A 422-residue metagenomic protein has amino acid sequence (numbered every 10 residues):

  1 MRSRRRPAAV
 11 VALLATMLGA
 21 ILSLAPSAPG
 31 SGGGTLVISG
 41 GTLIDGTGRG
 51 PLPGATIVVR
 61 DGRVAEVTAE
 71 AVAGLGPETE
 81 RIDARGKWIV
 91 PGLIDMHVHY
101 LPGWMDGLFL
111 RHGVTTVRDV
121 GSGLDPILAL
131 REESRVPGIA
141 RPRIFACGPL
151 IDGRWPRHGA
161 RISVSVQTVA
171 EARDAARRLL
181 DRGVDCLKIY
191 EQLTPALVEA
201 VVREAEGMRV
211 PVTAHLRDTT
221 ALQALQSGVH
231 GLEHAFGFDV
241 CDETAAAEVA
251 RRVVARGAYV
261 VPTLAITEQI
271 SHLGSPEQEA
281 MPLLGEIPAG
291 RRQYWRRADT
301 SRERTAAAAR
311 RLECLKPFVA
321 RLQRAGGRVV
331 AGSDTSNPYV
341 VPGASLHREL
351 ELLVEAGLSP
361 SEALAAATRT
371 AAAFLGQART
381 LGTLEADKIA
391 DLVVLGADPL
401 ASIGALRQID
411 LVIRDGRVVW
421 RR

Functional and structural regions predicted by a protein language model:
A15-T35: Bacterial Sec-dependent signal peptides at the C-terminal "C-region" and cleavage site
G30-L36, L43, T47-V90: Histidine-rich, glycine-flanked metal-binding segment
L36-I38, G74-R111, T115: Replace "His-x-His-based motif
L43-T56, A69-E70, V341-A344, S359-L364 (+1 more regions): Acidic, glycine-enriched loop/beta-strand segments at the rims of small-molecule binding/catalytic pockets
P91-L101, P211-T219, L232: Histidine-centered catalytic micro-motifs
G92-L101, P156-E171: Active-site mouth loops of central-metabolism enzymes
G107-L128, R141-P149, L180-Q192, P211 (+3 more regions): Divalent metal-dependent hydrolysis catalytic cores, especially in the metallo-beta-lactamase
A175-L193, F238-A356: Active-site neighborhoods of metal-dependent hydrolases
